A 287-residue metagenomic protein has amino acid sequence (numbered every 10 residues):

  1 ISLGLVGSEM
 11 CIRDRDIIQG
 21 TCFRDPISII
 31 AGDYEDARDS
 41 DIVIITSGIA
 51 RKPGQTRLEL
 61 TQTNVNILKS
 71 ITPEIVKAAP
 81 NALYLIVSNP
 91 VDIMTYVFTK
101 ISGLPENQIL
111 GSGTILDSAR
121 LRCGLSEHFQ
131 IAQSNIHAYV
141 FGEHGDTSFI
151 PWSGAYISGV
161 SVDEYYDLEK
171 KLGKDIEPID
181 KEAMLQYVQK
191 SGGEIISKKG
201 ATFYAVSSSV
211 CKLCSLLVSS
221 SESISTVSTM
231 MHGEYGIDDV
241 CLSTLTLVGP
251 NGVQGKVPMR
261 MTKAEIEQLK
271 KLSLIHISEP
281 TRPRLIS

Functional and structural regions predicted by a protein language model:
I1-I12, H276-P283, S287: Short, small-residue-biased leader/transition segments that mark boundaries at the very start of proteins
S8-S40: Conserved N-terminal Rossmann-fold NAD(P) cofactor-binding segment
I44: N-terminal Rossmann-like NAD(P) cofactor-binding module of classical short-chain dehydrogenase/reductase
S47-I49: Conserved NAD(P)H cofactor-binding loop of Rossmann-fold oxidoreductase domains
P53, M94-T95, I286-S287: Glycine/Thr-rich phosphate-binding loops of Rossmann-like dinucleotide-binding domains
G54-L58, P258-M259: Short acidic, glycine/proline-rich loop/turn micro-motifs
T56-C123: Rossmann-like NAD(P)(H) cofactor-binding subdomain of soluble oxidoreductases
S102-Q108, S118-K263, E267-L274, S278 (+1 more regions): C-terminal substrate-binding/catalytic lobe of Rossmann-fold NAD(P)-dependent dehydrogenases
